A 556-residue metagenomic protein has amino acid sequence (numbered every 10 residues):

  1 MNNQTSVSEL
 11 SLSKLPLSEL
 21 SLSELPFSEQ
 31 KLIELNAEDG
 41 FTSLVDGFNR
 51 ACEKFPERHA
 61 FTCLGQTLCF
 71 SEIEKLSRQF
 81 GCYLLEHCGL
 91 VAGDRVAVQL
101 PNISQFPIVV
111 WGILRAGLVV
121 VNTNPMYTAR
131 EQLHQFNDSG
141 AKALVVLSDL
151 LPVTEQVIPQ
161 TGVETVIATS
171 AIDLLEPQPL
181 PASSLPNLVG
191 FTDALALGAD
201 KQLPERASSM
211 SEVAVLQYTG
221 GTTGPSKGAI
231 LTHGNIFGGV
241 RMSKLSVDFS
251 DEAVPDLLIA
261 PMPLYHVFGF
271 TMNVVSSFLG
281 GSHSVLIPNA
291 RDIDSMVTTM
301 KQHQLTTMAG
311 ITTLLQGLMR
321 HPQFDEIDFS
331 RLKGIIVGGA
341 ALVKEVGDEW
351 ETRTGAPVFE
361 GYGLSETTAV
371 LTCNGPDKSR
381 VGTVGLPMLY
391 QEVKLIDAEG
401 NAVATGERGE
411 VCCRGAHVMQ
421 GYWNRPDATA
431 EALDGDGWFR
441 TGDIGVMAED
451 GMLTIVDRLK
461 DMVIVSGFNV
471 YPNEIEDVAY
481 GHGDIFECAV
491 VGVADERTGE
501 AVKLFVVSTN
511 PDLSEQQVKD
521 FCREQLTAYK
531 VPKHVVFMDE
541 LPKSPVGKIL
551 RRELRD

Functional and structural regions predicted by a protein language model:
N3, V7-L10, L15, R115-A196 (+2 more regions): Structural core segment of the AMP-binding/adenylate-forming
L32-T42, P177-V213: Flexible, low-complexity linker/hinge segments
G40, E57-V91, A97-I103, P107-W111 (+1 more regions): Conserved AMP-binding/adenylate-forming core of the ANL superfamily
C82, D94-R95, P101-V121, P125-A129 (+5 more regions): A short helix-loop-beta submotif of the ANL/AMP-binding
H87-L90, K201-S211, L216-A260, S282: Conserved adenylate-forming
Y127, H134, V146, G415 (+6 more regions): AMP-binding/adenylate-forming catalytic core of the ANL superfamily
F237-L257, V267-T306, H321: Conserved AMP-binding/adenylation subdomain of ANL enzymes
L305-G310, M319-S379, E392: Gly/Ser/Thr-rich phosphate-binding loop
